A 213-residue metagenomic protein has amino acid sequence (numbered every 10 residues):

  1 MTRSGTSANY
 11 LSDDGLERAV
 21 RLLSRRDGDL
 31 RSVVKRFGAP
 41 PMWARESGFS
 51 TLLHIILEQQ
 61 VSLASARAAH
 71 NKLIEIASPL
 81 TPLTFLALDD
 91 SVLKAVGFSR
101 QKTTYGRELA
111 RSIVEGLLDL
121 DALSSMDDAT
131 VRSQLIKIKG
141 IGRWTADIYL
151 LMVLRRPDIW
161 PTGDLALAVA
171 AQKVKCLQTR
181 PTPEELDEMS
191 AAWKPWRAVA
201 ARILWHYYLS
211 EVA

Functional and structural regions predicted by a protein language model:
M1-P40, D128, R143-A213: C-terminal accessory module of base-excision DNA glycosylases/AP lyases that mediates lesion recognition and DNA
Y10, D29-V33, V61-S62, A66-K139 (+1 more regions): Alpha-helical ds-nucleic-acid-binding substructure associated with the helix-hairpin-helix region of base-excision DNA
E17, S47-T51, A87, V131-R132: Alpha-helical scaffolds flanking conserved acidic
S32-V34, A44, G48, A95 (+2 more regions): Non-catalytic interaction surface on structured domains
M42-S50, G97-Q101, S190-A198: Structural motif
F49, L53, S62-A66, K102 (+2 more regions): Hydrophobic (often cysteine-bearing) scaffold residues that line and stabilize catalytic clefts of nucleotide/cofactor
Q60-A68, V114-L118, L154-I159, Y207-A213: Short helix-capping/linker segments at secondary-structure and domain boundaries
